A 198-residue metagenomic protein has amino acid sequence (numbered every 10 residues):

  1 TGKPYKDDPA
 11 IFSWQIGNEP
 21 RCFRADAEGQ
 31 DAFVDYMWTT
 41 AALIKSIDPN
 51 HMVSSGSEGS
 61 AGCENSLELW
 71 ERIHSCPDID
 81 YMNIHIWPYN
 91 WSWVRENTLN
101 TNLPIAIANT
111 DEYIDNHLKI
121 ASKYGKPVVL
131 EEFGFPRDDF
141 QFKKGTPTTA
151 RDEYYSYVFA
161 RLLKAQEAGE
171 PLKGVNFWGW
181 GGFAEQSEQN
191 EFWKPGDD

Functional and structural regions predicted by a protein language model:
T1-A27, K173: Active-site groove signature of glycoside hydrolases
T1-K6, L118, K164-E170: Alpha-helix termini
G2, E64-L67, E185: A short, acidic/glycine-rich surface segment
P9, P77, E170: Structured loop/turn residues at beta-strand edges in well-structured enzyme cores
F12-N18, S57-A61, F133-F135, K173-A184: Short, solvent-exposed turn/loop segments enriched in Gly/Ser/Thr/Pro and often Arg
Q30-F142, A160: Glycoside hydrolase catalytic-domain groove-lining segments
H74, F140-D198: Aromatic-rich peripheral "rim/lid" segments of glycoside hydrolase catalytic domains that contact and position glycan
